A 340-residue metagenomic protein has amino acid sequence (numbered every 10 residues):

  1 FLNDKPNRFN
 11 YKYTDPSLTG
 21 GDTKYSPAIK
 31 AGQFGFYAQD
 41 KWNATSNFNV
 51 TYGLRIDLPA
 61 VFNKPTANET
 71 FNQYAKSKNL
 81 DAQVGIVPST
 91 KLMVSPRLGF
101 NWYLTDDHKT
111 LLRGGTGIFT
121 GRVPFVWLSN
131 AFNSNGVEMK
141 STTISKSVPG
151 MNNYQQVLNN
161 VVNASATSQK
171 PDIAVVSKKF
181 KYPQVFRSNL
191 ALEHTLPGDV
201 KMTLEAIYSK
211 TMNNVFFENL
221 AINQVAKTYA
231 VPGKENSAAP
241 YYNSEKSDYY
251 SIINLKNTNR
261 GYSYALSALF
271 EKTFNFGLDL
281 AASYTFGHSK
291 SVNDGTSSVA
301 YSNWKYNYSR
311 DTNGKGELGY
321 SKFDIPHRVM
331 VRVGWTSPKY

Functional and structural regions predicted by a protein language model:
F1-D107, G295-S302, N307: Signature of Gram-negative outer-membrane beta-barrel scaffolds
G21-S26, Q39, L80-V87, V175-K178 (+2 more regions): Extracellular loop and loop/strand-boundary signature of outer-membrane beta-barrel proteins
A28-F36, I56-F62, T90-P96, T116-T120 (+6 more regions): Transmembrane beta-barrel architecture of outer-membrane proteins
F36-W42, L54, L98-W102, L190-H194 (+3 more regions): Residues on the lipid-exposed face of transmembrane beta-strands in outer-membrane beta-barrel proteins
A44, I56, W102-L104, I118 (+5 more regions): Short beta-strand segments enriched in hydrophobic/aromatic residues within well-folded beta-rich domains
F48-V50, H108-T110, D199-M202, G277-L280 (+1 more regions): Repeated loop/turn-to-beta-strand initiation elements of outer-membrane beta-barrel proteins
T66-S95, G99-N254: Solvent-exposed loop/turn elements at secondary-structure boundaries
T203-Y340: Gram-negative outer-membrane beta-barrel transporters
